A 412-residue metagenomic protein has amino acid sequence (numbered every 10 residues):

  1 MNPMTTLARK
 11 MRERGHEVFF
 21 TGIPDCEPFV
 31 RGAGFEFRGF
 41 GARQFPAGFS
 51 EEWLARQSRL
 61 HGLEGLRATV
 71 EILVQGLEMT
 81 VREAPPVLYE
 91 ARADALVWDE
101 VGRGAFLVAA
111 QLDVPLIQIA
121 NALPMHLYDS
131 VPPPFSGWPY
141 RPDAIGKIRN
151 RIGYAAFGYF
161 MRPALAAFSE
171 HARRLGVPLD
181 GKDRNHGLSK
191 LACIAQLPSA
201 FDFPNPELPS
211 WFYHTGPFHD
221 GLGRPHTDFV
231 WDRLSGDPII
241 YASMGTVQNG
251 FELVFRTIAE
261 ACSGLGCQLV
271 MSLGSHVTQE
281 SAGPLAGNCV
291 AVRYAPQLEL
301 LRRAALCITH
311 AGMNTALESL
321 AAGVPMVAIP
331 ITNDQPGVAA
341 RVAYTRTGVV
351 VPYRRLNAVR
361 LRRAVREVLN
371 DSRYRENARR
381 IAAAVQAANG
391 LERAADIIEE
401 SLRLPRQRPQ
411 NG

Functional and structural regions predicted by a protein language model:
T5-A8, L96, V292-A340: A donor-sugar binding/catalytic signature common to diverse glycosyltransferases and related nucleotide-sugar
F19-L66: Conserved nucleotide-sugar phosphate-binding/catalytic loop shared by glycosyltransferases and other
W53-A105, K147, R151-N185, S189: Conserved nucleotide-sugar donor-binding subdomain of glycosyltransferases
V74-K147, A200-F201: Conserved nucleotide-sugar donor-interacting segment of glycosyltransferase catalytic cores, predominantly GT-B
A91, A358-G412: C-terminal amphipathic helix plus adjacent low-complexity, charged tail appended to glycosyltransferase catalytic
I117-F203, P209: Active-site-proximal region of nucleotide-activated glycan assembly enzymes, centered on histidine/acidic-rich loops
L197-L306: Donor-nucleotide binding loops and adjacent catalytic segments primarily of GT-B fold Leloir glycosyltransferases
N333-A364, E376: Change "using UDP/GDP/dTDP sugars" to "using nucleotide sugars
